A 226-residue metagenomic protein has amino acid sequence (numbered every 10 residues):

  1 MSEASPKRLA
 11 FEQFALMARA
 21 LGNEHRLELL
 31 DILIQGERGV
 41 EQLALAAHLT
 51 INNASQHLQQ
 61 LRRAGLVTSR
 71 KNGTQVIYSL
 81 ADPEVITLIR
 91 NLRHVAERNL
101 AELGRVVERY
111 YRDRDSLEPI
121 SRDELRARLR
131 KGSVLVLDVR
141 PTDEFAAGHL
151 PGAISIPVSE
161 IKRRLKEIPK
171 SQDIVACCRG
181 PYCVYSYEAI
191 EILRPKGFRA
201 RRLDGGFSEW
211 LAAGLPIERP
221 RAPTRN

Functional and structural regions predicted by a protein language model:
S2-A4, F14-R19, I32-I34, Q42 (+5 more regions): Rhodanese-like catalytic fold shared by cysteine-dependent sulfurtransferases and DSP/PTP-type phosphatases
E24-L27, Q35-E41: Short capping segments at the starts of secondary-structure elements
L33-G36, A47: Core residues of bacterial helix-turn-helix
H48, Q60, G65-L66, L215: Short hinge/loop at the helix->beta-strand junction immediately C-terminal to the helix-turn-helix recognition helix
T50-N53: Helix-turn-helix DNA-binding motif, specifically the short coil turn and the N-cap/start of the second
R62-N72, S79: Beta-hairpin "wing" of winged helix-turn-helix
D115-R130: A short, well-structured juxtamembrane/interface segment
L125, S133-R140, I156: Short hydrophobic beta-strand that contains or immediately precedes a catalytic carboxylate
